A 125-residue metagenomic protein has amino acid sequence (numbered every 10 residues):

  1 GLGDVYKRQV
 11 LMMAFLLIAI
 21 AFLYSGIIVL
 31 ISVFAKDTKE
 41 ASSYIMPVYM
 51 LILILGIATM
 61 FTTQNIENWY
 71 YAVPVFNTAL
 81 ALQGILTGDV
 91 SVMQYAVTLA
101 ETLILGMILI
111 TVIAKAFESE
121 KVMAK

Functional and structural regions predicted by a protein language model:
L2-Y6: Short, small-residue-biased leader/transition segments that mark boundaries at the very start of proteins
V10-F15, W69, Y95-A100: Hydrophobic alpha-helical transmembrane segments
M13-M50: A structural motif at transmembrane helix-loop-helix junctions in multipass membrane proteins
A14, I18-F22, L51-I54, A100-V112: Generic alpha-helical transmembrane segments of integral inner-membrane proteins, especially permease/transport modules
G26-L30, I54-A58, A81: Alpha-helical transmembrane segments of multipass membrane proteins
F34-K36, L103-K125: Junction motif at the cytosolic side of a transmembrane helix
T38-A72, F76: Transmembrane helix segments
